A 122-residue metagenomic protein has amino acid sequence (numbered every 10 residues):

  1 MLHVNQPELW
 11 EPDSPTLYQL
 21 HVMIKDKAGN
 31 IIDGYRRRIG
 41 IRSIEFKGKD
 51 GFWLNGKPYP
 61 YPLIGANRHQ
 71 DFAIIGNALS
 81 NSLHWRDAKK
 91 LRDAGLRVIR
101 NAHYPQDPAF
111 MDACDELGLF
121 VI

Functional and structural regions predicted by a protein language model:
M1-D107, A113, L117-V121: Secreted/periplasmic carbohydrate-active enzymes, especially glycoside hydrolases
